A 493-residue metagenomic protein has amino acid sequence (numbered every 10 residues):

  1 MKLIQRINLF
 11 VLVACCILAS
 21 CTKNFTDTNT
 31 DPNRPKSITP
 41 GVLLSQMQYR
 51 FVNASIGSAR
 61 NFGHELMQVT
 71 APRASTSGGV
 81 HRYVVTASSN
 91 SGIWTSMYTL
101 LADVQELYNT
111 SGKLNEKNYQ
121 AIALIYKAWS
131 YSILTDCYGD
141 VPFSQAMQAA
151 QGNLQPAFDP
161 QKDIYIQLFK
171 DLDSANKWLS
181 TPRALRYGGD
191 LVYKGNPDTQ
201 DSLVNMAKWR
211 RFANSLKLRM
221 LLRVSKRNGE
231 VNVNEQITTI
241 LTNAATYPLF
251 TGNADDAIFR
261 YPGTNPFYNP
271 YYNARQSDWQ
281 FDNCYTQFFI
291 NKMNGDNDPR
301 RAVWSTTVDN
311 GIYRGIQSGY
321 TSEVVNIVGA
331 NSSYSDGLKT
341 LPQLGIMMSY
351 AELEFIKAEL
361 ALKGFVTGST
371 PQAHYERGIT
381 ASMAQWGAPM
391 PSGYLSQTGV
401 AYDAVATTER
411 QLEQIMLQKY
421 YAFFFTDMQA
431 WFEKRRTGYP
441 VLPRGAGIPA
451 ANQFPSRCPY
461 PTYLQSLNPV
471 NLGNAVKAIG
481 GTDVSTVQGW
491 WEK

Functional and structural regions predicted by a protein language model:
M1-T30: Bacterial Sec-dependent N-terminal signal peptides
C15-C16, C137, C284, C458: Generic recognition of cysteine residues
C21, D198, P270-G295, R301-S305 (+1 more regions): Long, intrinsically disordered, low-complexity segments
C21-A74, S88, Y98, E106 (+3 more regions): Membrane-proximal, proline-rich intrinsically disordered regions
S37-I38, P72-Y126, S132-A388, V405-L412 (+1 more regions): Structured, solvent-exposed acidic/aromatic patches
A146-Q148, Y261-P266, S396-V400, R436-V441: Short alpha-helical linear motifs
D201-S202, G393-S396: Surface-exposed intrinsically disordered loops and tails
M390-S392, Y402: Short, surface-exposed acidic
